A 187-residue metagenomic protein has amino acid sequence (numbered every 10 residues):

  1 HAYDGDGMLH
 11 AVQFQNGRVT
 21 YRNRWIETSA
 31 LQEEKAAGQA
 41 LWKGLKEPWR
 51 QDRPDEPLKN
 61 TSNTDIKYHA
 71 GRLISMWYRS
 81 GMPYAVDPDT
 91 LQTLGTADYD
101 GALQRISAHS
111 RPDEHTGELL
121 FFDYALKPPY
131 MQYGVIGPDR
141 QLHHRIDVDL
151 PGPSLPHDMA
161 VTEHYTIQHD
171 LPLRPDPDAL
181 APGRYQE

Functional and structural regions predicted by a protein language model:
H1, L171-E187: Short, conserved, GDST-rich strand-edge loop motifs in beta-rich repeat architectures
H1-E34: Hydrophobic alpha-helical membrane-insertion signals
G7-A11, Y130-Q141, A181-E187: Beta-propeller blade signature
N16, S80-G81, L126-P128, L173-P177: Short glycine/acidic-enriched loop and turn motifs that connect beta-strands
R22-R24, T96, R145-D147: Residue-level detector of high-confidence beta-strand sites
T28-H143: Well-ordered mid-protein domain cores that form the structural environment of catalytic cofactors
D98-L103, V148-G152, D158: Short loop/turn motifs that recur once per blade in beta-propeller domains
H157-D158, T162, T166-P172, D178-A179: Extended catalytic-interface subdomain
